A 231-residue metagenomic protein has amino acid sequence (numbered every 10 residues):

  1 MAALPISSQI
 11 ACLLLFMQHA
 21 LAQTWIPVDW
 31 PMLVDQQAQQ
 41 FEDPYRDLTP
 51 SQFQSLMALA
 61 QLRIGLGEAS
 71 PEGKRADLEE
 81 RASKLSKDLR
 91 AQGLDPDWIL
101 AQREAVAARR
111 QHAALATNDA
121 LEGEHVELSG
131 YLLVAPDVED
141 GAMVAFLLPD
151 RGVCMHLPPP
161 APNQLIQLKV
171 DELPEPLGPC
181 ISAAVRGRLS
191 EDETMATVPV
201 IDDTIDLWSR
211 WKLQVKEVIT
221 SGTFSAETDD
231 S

Functional and structural regions predicted by a protein language model:
M1-I10: Bacterial N-terminal signal peptides that target proteins for export
A11-L15: Hydrophobic helical h-region of N-terminal Sec-dependent signal peptides in bacterial secretory/periplasmic proteins
M17-H19: N-terminal signal peptide c-region/cleavage motif recognized by signal peptidases
L21-S231: OB-fold and OB-like single-stranded nucleic-acid-recognition modules and their adjacent interaction interfaces
